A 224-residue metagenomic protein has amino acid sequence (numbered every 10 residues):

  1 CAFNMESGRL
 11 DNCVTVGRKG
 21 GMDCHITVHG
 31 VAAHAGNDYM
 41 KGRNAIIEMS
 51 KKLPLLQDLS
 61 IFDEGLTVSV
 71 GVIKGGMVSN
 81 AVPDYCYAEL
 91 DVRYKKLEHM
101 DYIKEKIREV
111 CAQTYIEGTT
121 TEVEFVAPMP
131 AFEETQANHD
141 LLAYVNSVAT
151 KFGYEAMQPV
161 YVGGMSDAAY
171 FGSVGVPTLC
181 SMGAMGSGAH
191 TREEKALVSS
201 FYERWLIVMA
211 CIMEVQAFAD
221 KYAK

Functional and structural regions predicted by a protein language model:
S7-N12, V16, D23-K224: Metal-dependent amide/peptide-bond hydrolase catalytic core, centered on the "pita-bread" metallohydrolase fold
